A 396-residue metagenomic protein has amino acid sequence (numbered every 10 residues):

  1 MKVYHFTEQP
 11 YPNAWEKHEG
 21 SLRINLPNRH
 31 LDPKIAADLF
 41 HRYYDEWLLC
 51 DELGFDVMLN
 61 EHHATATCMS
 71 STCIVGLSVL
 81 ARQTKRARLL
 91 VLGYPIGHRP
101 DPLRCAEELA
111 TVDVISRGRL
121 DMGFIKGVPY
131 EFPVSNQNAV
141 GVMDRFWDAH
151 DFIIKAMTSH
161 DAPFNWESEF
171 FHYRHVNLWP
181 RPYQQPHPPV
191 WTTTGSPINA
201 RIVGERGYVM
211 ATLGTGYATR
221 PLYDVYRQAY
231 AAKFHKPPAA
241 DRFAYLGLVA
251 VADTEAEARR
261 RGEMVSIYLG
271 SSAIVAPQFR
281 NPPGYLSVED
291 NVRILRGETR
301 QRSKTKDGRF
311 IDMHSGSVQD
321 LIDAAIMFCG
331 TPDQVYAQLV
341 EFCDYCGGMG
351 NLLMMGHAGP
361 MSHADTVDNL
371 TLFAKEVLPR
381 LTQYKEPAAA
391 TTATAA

Functional and structural regions predicted by a protein language model:
M1-A87, P188, T391-A396: N-terminal beta1-alpha1-beta2 module of alpha/beta enzyme domains
V3, E61, L80, V112 (+8 more regions): Conserved, mostly hydrophobic/aromatic
V3-T7, V57-L59, L89-L92, L120-F124 (+4 more regions): Hydrophobic faces of well-ordered beta-strands that scaffold small-molecule active sites in alpha/beta enzyme cores
Y4-L31, M143-W179, T219-C346, T382-A396: An alpha-helical appendage that flanks or caps ligand/catalytic pockets
N25-H41, G93-L103, Q184-T194, V249-A252 (+1 more regions): Active-site mouth loops of central-metabolism enzymes
L48-E52, L77-R86, L109, D113-L120 (+3 more regions): Acidic (Asp/Glu)-rich catalytic clusters
M58-G76, I96, V128-P133, G214-G216 (+1 more regions): Glycine-rich, proline-tolerant flexible connector loops at the mouths of alpha/beta enzymes
G195-Y223, R227: A conserved active-site cap/scaffold subdomain adjacent to cofactor or substrate pockets
